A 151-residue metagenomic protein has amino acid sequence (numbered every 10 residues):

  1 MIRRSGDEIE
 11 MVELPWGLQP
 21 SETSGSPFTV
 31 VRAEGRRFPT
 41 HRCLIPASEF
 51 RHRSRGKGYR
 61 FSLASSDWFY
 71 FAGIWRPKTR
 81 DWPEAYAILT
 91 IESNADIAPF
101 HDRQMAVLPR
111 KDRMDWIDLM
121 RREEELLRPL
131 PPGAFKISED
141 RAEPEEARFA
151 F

Functional and structural regions predicted by a protein language model:
M1-F151: A structured binding-face within diverse protein domains that lines the active/interaction site
